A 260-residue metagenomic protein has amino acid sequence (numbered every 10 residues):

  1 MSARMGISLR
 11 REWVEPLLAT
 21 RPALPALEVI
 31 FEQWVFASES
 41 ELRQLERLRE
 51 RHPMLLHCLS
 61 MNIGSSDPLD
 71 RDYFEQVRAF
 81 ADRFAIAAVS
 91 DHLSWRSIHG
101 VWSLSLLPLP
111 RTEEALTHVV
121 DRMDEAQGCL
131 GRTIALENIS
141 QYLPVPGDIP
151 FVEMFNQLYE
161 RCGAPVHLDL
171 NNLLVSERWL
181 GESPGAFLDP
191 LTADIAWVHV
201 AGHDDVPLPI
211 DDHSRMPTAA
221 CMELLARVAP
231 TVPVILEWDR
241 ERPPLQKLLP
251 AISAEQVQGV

Functional and structural regions predicted by a protein language model:
M1-L17: Boundary/entry segment of secreted carbohydrate-active catalytic domains
R10-E12, I30-W34, L59-I63, L93-S94 (+4 more regions): Active-site beta-loop-alpha junctions enriched in small/polar residues
V14-E15, F31-R43, N62-D72, Y142-D148 (+3 more regions): Acidic-and-aromatic substrate-binding clefts and catalytic sites of carbohydrate-active enzymes
P16-P22, E39-L56, D72-A87, D124-C129 (+3 more regions): Acidic (Asp/Glu)-rich catalytic clusters
L27, V89, I134, D169 (+2 more regions): Conserved, mostly hydrophobic/aromatic
S38, P53, P68, L106-L116 (+1 more regions): Gly/Pro-rich active-site loop or hairpin
D70-V166: Active-site acidic/histidine proton-transfer and metal-coordination neighborhood in alpha/beta enzyme cores
P244-V260: C-terminal helical cap(s) of enzyme catalytic domains, especially alpha/beta-barrels
